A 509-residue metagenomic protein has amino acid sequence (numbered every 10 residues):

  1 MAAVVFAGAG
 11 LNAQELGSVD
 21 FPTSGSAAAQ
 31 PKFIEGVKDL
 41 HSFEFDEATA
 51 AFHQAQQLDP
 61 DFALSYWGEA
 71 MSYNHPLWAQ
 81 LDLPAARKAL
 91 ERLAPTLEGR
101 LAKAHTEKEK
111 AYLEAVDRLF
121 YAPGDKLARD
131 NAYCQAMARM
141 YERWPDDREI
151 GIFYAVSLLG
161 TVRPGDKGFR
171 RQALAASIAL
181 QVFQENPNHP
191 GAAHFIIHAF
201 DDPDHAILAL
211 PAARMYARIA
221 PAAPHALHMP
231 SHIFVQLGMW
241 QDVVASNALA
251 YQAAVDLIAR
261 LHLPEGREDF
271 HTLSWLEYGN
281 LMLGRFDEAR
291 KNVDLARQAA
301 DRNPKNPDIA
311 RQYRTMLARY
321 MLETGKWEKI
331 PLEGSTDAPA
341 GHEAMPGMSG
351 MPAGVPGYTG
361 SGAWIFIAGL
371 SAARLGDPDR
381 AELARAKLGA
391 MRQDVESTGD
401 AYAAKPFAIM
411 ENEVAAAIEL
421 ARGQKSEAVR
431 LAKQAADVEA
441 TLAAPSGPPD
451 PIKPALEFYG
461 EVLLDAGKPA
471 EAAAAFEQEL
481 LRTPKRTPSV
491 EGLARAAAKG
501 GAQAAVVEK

Functional and structural regions predicted by a protein language model:
G25-Q54, L113, D117-K126, I367 (+3 more regions): Alpha-helical segment of the N-proximal tetratricopeptide repeat
A28, D61-A63, D147-I150, N188-P190 (+7 more regions): Residue-level recognition of tetratricopeptide repeat
I34, G68, E109, L113-F120 (+12 more regions): "A position-specific structural signal for the A-helix of alpha-solenoid helical repeats
D39, Y73, R118, L158 (+8 more regions): Residue at a conserved register position within TPR or TPR-like alpha-solenoid repeats
F45-D46, A79, L83, D130 (+10 more regions): TPR-repeat structural position
Q57, A94-P95, A138, E142 (+9 more regions): Amphipathic alpha-helical segments of tetratricopeptide repeats
